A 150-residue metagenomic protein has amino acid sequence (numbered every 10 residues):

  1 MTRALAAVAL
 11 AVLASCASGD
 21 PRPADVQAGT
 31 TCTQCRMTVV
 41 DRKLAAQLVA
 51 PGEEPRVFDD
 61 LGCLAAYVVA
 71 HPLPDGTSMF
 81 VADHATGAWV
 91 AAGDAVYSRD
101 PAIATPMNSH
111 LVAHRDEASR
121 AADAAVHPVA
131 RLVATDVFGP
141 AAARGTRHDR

Functional and structural regions predicted by a protein language model:
M1-A6: Bacterial N-terminal signal peptides that target proteins for export
V12-S15: C-terminal motif of bacterial Sec signal peptides marking the signal peptidase cleavage site
A17-G19: Bacterial signal peptide processing site
P21-P74: N-terminal secretory signal peptides
K43-P51, D94-T105: Short aromatic-glycine-(Arg/Gly/Cys) micro-motifs in beta-strand/loop hairpins
E54-R56, H110-A113: Short cationic amphipathic helices and targeting signals
D60-P101: Mid-chain, structured segments of secreted extracytoplasmic proteins
A113-R150: C-terminal partner/receptor-binding element of secreted or periplasmic proteins
